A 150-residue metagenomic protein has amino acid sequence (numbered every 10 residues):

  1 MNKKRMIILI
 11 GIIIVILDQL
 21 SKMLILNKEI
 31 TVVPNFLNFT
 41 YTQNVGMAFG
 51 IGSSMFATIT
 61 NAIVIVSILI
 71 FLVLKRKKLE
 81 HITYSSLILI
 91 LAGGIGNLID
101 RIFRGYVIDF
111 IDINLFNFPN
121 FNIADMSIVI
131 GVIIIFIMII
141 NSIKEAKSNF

Functional and structural regions predicted by a protein language model:
M1-F150: Alpha-helical transmembrane bundles and membrane-interface segments of multipass inner-membrane proteins
